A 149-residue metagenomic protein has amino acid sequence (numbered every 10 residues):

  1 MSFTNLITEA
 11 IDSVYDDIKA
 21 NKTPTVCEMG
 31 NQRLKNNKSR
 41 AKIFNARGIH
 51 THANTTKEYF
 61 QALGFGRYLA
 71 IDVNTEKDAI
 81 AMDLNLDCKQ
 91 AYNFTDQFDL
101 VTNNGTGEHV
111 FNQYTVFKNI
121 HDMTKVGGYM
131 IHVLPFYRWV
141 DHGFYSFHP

Functional and structural regions predicted by a protein language model:
M1-T23: Class I SAM-dependent methyltransferase Rossmann-like catalytic core, especially the SAM/SAH-binding loop
S2-I7, R33-S39, N112, H148: Alpha-helix initiation/capping motif
T4-D12, I49-T56, P149: Well-ordered, non-membrane alpha-helical segments in soluble/globular domains
E9-D17, M29, R33, V140-H142: Extended interaction regions within the primary functional domain
N21-I43: Conserved class I S-adenosyl-L-methionine
P24-G30, I49-H142: Conserved SAM-binding loop
K42-H50: Short, surface-exposed loop/helix-turn segments at secondary-structure junctions that function as lids/hinges flanking
G143-P149: Conserved Class I S-adenosyl-L-methionine
